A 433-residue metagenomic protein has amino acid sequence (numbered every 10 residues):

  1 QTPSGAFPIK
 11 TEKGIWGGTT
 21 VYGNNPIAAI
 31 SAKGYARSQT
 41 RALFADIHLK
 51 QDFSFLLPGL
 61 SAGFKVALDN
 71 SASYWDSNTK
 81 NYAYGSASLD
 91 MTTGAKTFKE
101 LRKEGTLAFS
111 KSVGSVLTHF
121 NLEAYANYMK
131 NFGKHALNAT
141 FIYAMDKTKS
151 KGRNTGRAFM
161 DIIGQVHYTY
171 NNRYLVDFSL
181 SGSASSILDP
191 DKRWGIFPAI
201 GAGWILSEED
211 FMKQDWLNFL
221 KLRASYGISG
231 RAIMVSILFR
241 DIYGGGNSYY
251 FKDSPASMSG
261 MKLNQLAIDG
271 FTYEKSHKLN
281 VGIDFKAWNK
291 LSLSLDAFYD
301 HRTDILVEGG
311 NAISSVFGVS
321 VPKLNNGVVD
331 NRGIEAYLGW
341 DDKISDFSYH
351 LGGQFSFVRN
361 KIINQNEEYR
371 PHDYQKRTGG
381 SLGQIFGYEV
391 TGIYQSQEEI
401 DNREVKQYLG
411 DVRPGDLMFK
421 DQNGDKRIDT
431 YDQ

Functional and structural regions predicted by a protein language model:
Q1-I9, G17-T79, S88-G387: Extracellular/periplasmic, surface-exposed regions of secreted and cell-surface proteins
Y84: Active-site-proximal polar cores
H350-G352, Y388-I393, Q397-K420: Calcium-binding acidic motifs and repeat modules
D421, D425: Acidic carboxylate motifs that coordinate Ca2+ or other divalent cations, activating on Asp/Glu
I428: Active-site-proximal loop/hinge segments that shape catalytic or ion-binding/gating pockets
Q433: Glycine-rich, aromatic-lined ligand/substrate-binding cores of catalytic and carbohydrate-binding domains
